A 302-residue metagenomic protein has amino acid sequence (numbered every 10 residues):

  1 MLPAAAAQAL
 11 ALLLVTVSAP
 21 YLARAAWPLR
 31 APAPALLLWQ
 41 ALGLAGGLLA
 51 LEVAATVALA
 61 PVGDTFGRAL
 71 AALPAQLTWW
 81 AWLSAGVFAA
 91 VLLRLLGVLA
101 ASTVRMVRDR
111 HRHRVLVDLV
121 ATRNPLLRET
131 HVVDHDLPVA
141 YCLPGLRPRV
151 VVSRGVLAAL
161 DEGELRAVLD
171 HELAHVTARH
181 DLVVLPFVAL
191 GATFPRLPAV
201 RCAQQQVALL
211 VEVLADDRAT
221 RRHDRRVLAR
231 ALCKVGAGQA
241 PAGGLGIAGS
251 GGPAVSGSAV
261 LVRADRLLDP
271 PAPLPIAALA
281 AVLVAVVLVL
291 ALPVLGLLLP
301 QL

Functional and structural regions predicted by a protein language model:
M1-A35, W39-L42: Membrane-anchoring/interfacial helices and their immediately flanking loops in integral membrane proteins
L2, A291-L302: Juxtamembrane boundary at the C-terminal end of a transmembrane helix
P3, A33-L36, Q40, P74-F88 (+1 more regions): Membrane-water interface of alpha-helical transmembrane segments
Q8, L12, L42-A45, S84-A90 (+1 more regions): Hydrophobic alpha-helical transmembrane segments of polytopic
V15-A19, V87-R94, V289: Alpha-helical transmembrane segments of multi-pass membrane proteins
S18, A23-A35, S84, L96-V184 (+2 more regions): Polar-ligand-bearing catalytic/cofactor-coordination segments of membrane-embedded or membrane-tethered inner-membrane
L48-H111: Transmembrane alpha-helices and immediately adjacent membrane-cytoplasm interface residues in multi-pass integral
I276-L295: Bilayer-spanning, highly hydrophobic alpha-helical transmembrane segments
